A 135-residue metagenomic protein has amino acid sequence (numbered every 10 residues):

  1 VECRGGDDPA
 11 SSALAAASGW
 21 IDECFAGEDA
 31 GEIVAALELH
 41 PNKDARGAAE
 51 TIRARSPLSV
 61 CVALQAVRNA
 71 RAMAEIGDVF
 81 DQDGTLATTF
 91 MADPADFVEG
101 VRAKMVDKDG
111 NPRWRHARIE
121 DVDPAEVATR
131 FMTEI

Functional and structural regions predicted by a protein language model:
V1-I135: C-terminal alpha-helix plus adjacent terminal tail
